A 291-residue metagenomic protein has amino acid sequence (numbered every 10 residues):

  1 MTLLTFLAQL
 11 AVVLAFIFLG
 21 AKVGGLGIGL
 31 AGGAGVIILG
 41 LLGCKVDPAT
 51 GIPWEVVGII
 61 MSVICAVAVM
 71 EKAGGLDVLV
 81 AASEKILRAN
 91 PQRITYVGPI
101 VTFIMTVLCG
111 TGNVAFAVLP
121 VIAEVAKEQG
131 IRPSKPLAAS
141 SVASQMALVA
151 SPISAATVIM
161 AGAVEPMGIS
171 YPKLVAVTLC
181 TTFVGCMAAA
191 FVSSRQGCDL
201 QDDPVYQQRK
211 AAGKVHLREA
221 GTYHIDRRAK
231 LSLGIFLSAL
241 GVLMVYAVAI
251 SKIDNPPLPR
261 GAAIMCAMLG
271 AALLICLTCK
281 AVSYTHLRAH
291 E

Functional and structural regions predicted by a protein language model:
M1-L4, V23-L26, K85-N90: Short, amphipathic, aromatic/basic-enriched membrane-interface segments that mark the entry/exit of transmembrane
T2-L3, A176, C180-Y284: Long, contiguous bundles of hydrophobic transmembrane helices that form the permeation core of multi-pass
F6-F18, V23-G43, W54-C65, S232-V242 (+1 more regions): Hydrophobic mid-bilayer segments of alpha-helices in multi-pass membrane transport proteins, especially secondary
I17-L19, G24, I28, G40-L41 (+7 more regions): Transmembrane helical cores of multi-pass ion-transport proteins
L19, A34, V46-I131, P136 (+1 more regions): Membrane-embedded alpha-helical segments and adjacent helix-loop junctions characteristic of multi-pass solute
A21, G25, C44, K72 (+4 more regions): Transmembrane helix-loop junctions in multipass membrane proteins, especially transporters and channels
V46-G51, V164-I169, I250-P257: Membrane-interface helix termini and inter-helical loops of multi-pass transporters
I64, T102-L119, P133-K173, V177 (+1 more regions): Alpha-helical transmembrane segments and, especially, the helix-loop junctions at the ends of these helices
